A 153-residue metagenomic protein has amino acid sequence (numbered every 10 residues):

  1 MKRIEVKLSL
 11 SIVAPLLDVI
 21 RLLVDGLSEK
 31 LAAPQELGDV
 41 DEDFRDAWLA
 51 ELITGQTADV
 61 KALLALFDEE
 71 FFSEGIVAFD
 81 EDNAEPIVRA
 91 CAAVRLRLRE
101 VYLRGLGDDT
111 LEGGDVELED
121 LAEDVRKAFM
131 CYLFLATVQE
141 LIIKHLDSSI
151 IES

Functional and structural regions predicted by a protein language model:
M1-K61, A65-E69: Core of compact, soluble alpha-helical bundle domains
R3, K7, D43-T54, G75-E85 (+1 more regions): Short, solvent-exposed segments of well-ordered alpha helices
L16, L23, Q56-D59, L63 (+7 more regions): Amphipathic alpha-helices that form helix-helix packing interfaces
D25-S28, A32, A65-D68, F72 (+3 more regions): Charged/polar positions within long, soluble alpha-helices
V40, A62-F79, T110-E123: Short, charged/polar, low-complexity loop and linker segments that flank or interrupt alpha-helical bundles
V77-D109, G113: Hydrophobic/aromatic-rich, well-ordered segments within soluble, folded domains that form packed cores
L121-S153: Helix-rich interaction surfaces within compact, conserved domain-sized segments that mediate assembly or partner
